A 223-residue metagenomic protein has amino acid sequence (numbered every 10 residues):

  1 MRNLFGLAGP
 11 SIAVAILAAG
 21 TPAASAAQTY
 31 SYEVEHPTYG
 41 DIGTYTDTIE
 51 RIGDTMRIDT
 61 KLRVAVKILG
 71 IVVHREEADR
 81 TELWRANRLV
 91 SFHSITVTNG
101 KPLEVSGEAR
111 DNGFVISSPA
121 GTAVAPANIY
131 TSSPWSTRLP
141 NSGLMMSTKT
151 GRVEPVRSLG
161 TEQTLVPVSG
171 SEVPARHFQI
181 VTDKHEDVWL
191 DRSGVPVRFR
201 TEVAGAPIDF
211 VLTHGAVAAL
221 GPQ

Functional and structural regions predicted by a protein language model:
M1-G6: Positively charged n-region of N-terminal signal peptides that target proteins for export
G9-G20: Bacterial N-terminal signal peptides
V14, L89-V90, F114: Residue-level detection of beta-strand scaffold positions
T21-A27: Sec/Tat signal peptide C-region and signal peptidase I cleavage site
A27, H93-A175, Q179-V181, R200 (+2 more regions): Solvent-exposed helix/loop surface patches that form functional interfaces
Q28-R110, G194, T201: N-terminal mature ectodomain segment of secretory-pathway/periplasmic proteins
Y39, T55-R63, R75, T81 (+1 more regions): Gly/Pro-enriched, hydrophobic low-complexity segments that function as extracytoplasmic propeptides/linkers
K67, Q163-L165, H185-E186: Short beta-turn/strand-loop junction motif enriched in small, turn-promoting residues
